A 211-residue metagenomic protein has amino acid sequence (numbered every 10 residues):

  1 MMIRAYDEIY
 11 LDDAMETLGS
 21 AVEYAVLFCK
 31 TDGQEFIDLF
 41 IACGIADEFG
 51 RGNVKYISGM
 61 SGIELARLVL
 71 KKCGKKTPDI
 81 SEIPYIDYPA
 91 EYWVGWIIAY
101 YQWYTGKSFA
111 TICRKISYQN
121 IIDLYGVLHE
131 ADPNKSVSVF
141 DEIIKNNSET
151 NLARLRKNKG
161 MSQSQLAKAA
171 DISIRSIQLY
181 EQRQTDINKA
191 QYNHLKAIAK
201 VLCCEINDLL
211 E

Functional and structural regions predicted by a protein language model:
E8-L68: N-terminal interaction modules that seed assembly of large macromolecular complexes
A25, S164-K168: Short alpha-helical "recognition helix" segments of helix-turn-helix
V54, I172-N188: Recognition helix of helix-turn-helix/homeodomain-like DNA-binding domains that insert into the DNA major groove
S58, T185-A197: Short, basic-rich loop-to-helix N-cap that marks the start of a DNA-contacting helix
A66-G74, Y192-D208: DNA major-groove recognition helix of helix-turn-helix/homeodomain DNA-binding modules
S138-G160: A short, Lys/Arg-rich alpha-helix, primarily the initiator
L152, L166-A167, I177-Y180, L209: Conserved hydrophobic/aromatic packing and binding residues within compact polymer-binding modules
S162, S173-S176, Q191, E205: Short coil turns linking two alpha-helices in DNA-binding domains
